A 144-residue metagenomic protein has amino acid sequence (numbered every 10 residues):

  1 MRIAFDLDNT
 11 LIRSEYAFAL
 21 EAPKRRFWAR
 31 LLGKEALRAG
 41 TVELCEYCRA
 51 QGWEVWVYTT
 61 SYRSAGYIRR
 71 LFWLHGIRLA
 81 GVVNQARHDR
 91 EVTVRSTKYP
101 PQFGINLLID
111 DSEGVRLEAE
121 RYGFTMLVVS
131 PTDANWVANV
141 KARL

Functional and structural regions predicted by a protein language model:
M1-Y16, A119: Asp-based phosphoryl-transfer active-site loop
T10, A17, R63, G114: Conserved Rossmann-like nucleotide-cofactor binding loop
E15-W28, G76: Short, basic/glycine-rich phosphate-binding loops at helix/coil junctions that contact nucleotide phosphates
R25-W56, G66, R90: Short, acidic loop-to-helix structural element flanking the phosphoryl-transfer center in phosphate-processing enzymes
E46-R49, W73, E120: Anion (oxyanion) recognition and catalysis
Y62-N106, L117: Substrate-recognition "cap/lid" segment bordering the active-site pocket of phosphatases
F103-K141: Acidic, Mg2+-coordinating phosphoryl-transfer loop and its flanking beta/alpha structural elements, shared across
